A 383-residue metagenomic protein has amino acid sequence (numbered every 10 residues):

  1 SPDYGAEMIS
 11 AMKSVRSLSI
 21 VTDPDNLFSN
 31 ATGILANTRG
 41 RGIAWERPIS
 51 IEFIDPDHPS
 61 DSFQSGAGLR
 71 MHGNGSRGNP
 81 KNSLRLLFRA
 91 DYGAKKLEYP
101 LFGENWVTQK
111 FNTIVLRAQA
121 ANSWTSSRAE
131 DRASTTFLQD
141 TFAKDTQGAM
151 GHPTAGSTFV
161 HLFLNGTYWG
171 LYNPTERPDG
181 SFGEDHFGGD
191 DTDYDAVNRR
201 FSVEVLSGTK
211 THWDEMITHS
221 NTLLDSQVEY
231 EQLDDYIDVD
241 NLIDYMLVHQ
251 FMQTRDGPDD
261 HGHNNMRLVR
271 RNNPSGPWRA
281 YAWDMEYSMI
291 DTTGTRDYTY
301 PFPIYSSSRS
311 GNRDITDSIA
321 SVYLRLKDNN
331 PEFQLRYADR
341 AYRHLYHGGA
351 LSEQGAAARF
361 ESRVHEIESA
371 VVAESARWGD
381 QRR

Functional and structural regions predicted by a protein language model:
E7-A44, I49-S50, G75, N79 (+8 more regions): Middle-to-C-terminal accessory/interaction subdomains
I20, T38-L206: Conserved ATP-binding subdomain of kinase catalytic cores across diverse folds
